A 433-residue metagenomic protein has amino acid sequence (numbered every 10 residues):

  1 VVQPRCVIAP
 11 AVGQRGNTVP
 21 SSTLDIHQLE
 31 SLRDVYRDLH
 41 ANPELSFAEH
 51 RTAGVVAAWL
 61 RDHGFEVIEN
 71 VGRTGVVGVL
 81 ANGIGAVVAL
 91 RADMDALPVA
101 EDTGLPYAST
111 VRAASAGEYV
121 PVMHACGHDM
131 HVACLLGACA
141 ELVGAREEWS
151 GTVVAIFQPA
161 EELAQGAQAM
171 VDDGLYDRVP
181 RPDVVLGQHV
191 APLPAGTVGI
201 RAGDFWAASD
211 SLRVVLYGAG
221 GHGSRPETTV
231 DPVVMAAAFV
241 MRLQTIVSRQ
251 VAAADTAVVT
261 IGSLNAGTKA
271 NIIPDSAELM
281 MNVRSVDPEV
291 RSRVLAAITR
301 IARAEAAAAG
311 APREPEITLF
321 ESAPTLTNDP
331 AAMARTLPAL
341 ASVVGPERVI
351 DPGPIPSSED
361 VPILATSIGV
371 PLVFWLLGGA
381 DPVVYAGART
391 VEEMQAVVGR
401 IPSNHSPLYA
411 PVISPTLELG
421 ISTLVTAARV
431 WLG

Functional and structural regions predicted by a protein language model:
P20-H124, D129, A133-G137, E141-S150: Acidic/His- and Gly-rich active-site-bordering loop/insert found across diverse amide/peptide-bond hydrolases
L39, G78, L90, H128 (+8 more regions): Divalent metal-coordination and catalytic microenvironments
V77, L97-V99, P106-M123, D129-M130 (+2 more regions): Histidine/acidic-residue-rich, glycine-tolerant segments that coordinate divalent metal ions
A100-R112, G203-A207, T336, A386-R400: Short, flexible, mixed-charge acidic loops at enzyme active sites
V234-G433: Metal-dependent amide/peptide-bond hydrolase catalytic core, centered on the "pita-bread" metallohydrolase fold
